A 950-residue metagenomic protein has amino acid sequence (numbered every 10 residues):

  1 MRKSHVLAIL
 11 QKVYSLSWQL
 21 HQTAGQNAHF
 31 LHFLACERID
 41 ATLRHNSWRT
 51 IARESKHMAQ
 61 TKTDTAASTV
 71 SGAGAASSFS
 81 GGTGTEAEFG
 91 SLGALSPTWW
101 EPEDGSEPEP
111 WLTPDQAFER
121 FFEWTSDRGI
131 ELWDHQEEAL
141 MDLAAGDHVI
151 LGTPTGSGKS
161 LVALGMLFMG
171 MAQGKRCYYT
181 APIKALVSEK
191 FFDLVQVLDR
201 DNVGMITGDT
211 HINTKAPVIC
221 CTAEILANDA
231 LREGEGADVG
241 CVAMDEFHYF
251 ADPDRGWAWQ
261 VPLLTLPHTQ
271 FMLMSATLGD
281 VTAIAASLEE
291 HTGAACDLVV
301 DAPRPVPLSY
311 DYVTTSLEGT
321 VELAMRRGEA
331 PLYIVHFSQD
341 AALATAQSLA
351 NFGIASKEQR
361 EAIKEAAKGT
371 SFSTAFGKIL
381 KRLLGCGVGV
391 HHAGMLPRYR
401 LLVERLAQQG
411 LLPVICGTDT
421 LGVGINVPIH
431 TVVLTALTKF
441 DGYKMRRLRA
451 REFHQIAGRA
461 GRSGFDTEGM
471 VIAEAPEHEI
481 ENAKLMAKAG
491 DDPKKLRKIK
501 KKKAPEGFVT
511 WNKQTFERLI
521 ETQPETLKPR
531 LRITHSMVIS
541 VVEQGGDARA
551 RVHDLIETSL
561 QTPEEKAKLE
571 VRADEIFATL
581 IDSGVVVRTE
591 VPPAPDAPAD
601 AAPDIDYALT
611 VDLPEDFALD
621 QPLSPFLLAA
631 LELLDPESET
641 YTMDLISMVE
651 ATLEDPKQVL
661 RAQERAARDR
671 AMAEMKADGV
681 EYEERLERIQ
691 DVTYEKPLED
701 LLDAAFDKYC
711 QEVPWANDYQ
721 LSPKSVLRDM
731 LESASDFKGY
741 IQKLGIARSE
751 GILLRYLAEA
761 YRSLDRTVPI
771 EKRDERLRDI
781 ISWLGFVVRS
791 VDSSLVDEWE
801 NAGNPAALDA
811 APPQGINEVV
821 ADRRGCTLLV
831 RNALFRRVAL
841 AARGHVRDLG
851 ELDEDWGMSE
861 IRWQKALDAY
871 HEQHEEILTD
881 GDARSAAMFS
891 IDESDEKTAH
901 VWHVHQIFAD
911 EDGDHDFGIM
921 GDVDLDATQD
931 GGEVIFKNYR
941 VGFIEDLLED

Functional and structural regions predicted by a protein language model:
I51-E137, A145-H148, E358-G377, K381: Helicase-associated low-complexity/disordered flanking segments
W133-P303, L332-H336, A344-A350: Conserved P-loop/Walker A NTP-binding site and adjacent catalytic elements of P-loop NTPases
Y178-T180, S188, V195-G204, D340-V414 (+1 more regions): Conserved C-terminal RecA-like helicase domain
K215-A230, G387, Q409-G422: Conserved two-lobed SF2 helicase motor
T314-A330, F337, A344, L402-L406: Conserved interdomain hinge at the start of the Helicase C-terminal
V414, L421-L437, M470-I472: A short beta-strand element within the Helicase C-terminal
A450-M486: Conserved segment of the helicase C-terminal RecA-like domain
K503-F508, E517-R847, E854-D855, D868 (+2 more regions): Non-catalytic terminal extensions of ATP-dependent helicases
